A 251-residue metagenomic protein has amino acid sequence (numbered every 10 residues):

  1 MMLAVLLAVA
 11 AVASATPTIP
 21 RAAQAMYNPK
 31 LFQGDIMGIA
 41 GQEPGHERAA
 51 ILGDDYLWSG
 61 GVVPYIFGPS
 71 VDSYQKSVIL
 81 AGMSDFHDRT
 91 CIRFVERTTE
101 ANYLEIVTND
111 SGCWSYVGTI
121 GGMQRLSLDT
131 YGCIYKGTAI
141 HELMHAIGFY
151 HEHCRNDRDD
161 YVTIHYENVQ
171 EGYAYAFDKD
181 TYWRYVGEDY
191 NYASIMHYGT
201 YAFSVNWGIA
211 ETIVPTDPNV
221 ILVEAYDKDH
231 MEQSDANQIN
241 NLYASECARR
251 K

Functional and structural regions predicted by a protein language model:
A4, A11-K251: Zinc-dependent metalloendopeptidases
